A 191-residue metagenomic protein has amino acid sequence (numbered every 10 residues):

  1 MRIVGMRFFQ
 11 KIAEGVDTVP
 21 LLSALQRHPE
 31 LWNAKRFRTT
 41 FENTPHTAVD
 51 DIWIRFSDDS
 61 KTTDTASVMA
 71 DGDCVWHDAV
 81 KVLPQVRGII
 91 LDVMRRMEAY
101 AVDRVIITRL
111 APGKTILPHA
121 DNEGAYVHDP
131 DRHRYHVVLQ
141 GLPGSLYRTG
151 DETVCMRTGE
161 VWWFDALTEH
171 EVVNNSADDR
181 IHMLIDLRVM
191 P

Functional and structural regions predicted by a protein language model:
M1-M97: Non-heme Fe(II)/2-oxoglutarate
I107-H128: Conserved short histidine dyad/triad with adjacent acidic residue
R109, V127-G144: Short, conserved beta-strand element in jelly-roll/cupin
P112-K114, G159, L167: Tight coil/turn sites that cap or link beta-strands
H133-V138, A177-P191: A short hydrophobic beta-strand segment most commonly corresponding to one strand of the jelly-roll/cupin
V138-R157: A short beta-strand-loop-beta hairpin characteristic of the jelly-roll/cupin
G144-S145, W162, L167-E171: Histidine-centered metal-chelating micro-motifs
V172-S176: Asparagine-centered strand-capping/turn motif at beta-strand->loop junctions
